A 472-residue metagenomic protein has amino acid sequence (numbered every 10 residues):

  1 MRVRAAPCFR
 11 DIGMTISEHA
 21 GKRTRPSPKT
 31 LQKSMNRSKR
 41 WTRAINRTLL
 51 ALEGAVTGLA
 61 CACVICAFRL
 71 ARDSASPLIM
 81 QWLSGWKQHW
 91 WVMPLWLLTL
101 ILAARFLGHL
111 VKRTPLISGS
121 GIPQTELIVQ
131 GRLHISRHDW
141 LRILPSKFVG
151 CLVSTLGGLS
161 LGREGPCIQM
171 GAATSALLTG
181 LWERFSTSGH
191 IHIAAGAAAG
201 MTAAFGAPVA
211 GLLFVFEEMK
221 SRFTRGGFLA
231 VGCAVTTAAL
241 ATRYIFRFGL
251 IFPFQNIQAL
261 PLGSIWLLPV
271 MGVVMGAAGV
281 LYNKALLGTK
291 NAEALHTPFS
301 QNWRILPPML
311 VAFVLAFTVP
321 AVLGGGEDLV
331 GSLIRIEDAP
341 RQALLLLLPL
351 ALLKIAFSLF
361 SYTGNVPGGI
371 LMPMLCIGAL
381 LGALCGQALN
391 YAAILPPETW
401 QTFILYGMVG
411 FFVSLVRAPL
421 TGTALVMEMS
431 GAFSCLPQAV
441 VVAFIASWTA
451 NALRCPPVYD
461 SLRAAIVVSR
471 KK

Functional and structural regions predicted by a protein language model:
V3, P7-K472: Alpha-helical transmembrane segments and immediately membrane-proximal extracytoplasmic
